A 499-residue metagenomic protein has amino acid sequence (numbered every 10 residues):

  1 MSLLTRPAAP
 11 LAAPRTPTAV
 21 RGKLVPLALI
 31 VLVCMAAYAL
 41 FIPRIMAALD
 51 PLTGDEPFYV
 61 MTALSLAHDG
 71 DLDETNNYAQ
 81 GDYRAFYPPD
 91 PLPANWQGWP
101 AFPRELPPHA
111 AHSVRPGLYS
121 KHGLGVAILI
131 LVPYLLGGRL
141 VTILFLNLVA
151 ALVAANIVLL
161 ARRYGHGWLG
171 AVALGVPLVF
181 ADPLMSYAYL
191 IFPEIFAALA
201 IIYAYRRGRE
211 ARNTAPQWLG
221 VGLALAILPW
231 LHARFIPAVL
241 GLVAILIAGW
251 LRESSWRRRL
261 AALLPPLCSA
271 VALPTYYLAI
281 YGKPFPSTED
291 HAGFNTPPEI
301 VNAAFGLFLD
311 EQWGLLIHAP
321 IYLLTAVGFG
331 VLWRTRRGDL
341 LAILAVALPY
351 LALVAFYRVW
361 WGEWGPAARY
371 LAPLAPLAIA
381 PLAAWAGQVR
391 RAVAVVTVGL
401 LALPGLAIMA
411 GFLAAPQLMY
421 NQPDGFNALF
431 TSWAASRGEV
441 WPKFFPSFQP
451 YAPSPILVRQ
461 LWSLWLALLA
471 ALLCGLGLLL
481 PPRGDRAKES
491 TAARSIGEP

Functional and structural regions predicted by a protein language model:
M1-R44, R162, R258-P265, V395-L400 (+1 more regions): Start-transfer (signal-anchor) and selected internal transmembrane alpha helices of multi-pass inner/ER membrane
A63, L174-V179, R207, Q217-H232 (+2 more regions): Membrane-interface alpha helices of multi-pass inner-membrane proteins
H68-V126, I130-Y134, D290-T296, R358: Interfacial juxtamembrane loops and adjacent helix segments that form the catalytic/substrate-binding surfaces
S113-L131, L135-A155, V172, S186-I191 (+2 more regions): Loop-to-helix entry region of an early transmembrane alpha helix in multi-pass inner-membrane enzymes
V141-G165, A198-Y203: Transmembrane-helix motifs of polytopic, lipid-linked glycan transferases
N156-L159, F196-N213, G220-L225, G241-I245 (+1 more regions): Specific aromatic-rich, kink-prone transmembrane helix
R206-E210, P237-L267, L324-R336, A380 (+1 more regions): Perimembrane helix-loop-helix junctions
P229, R258-G328, I343-Y357, A375 (+1 more regions): Membrane-lumen/periplasm interface segments of specific transmembrane helices in polyprenyl phosphate-linked
